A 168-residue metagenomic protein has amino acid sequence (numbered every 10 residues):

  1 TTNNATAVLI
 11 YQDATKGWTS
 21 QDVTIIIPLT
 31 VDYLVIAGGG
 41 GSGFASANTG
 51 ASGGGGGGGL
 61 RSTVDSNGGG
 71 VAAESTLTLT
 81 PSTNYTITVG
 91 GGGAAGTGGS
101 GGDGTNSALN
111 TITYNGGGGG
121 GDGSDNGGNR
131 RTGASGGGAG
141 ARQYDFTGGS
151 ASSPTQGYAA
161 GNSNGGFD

Functional and structural regions predicted by a protein language model:
T2-D168: Glycine-biased low-complexity/repetitive sequence motifs
